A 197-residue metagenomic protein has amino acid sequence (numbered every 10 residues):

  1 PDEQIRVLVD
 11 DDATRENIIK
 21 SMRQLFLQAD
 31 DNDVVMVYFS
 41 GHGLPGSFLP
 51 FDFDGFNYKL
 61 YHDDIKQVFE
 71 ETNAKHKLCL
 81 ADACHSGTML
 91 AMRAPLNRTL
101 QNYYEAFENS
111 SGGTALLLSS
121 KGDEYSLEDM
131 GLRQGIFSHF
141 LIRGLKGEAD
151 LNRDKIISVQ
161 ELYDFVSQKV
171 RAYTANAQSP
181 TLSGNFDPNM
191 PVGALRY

Functional and structural regions predicted by a protein language model:
P1-Y197: Cysteine endopeptidase catalytic domains of the caspase/legumain-like
